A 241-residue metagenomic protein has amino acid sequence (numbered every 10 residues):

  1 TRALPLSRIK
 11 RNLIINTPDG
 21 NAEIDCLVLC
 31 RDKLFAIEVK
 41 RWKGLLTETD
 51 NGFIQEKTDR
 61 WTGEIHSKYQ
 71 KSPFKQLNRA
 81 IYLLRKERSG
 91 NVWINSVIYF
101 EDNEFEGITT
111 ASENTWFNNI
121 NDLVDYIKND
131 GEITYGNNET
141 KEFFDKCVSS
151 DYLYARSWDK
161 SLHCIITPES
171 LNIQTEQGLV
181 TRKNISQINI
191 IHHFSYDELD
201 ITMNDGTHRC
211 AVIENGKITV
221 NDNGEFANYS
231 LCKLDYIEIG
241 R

Functional and structural regions predicted by a protein language model:
T1-A22, L29-L34, K40-E48, Q55-R241: Surface-exposed interaction regions that form or flank ligand-binding interfaces
